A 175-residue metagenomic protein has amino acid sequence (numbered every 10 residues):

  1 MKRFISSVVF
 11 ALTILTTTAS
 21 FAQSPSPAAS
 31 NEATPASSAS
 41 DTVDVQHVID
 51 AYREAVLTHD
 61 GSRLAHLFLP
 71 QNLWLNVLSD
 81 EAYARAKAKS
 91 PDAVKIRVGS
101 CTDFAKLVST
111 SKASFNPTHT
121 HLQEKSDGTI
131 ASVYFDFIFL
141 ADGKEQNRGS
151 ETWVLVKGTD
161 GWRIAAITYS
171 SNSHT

Functional and structural regions predicted by a protein language model:
M1-F4, Q23: Positively charged n-region of N-terminal signal peptides that target proteins for export
V8-A19: Bacterial N-terminal signal peptides
A22-Q71, A86-K87: Short, low-complexity N-terminal intrinsically disordered segments enriched in polar/charged residues
Q23, P27, A88-K144: Surface-exposed, charged secondary-structure patches
Q23-S26, S132, Q146-T175: Short beta-strand edge/turn micro-motifs at domain boundaries
H59, L69, G128-I130, S150: Extracytoplasmic
F68, F137-F139, T168-Y169: Short beta-strand segments enriched in hydrophobic/aromatic residues within well-folded beta-rich domains
F68, L73-V94: A short gly/proline-enriched turn/hairpin at secondary-structure junctions
